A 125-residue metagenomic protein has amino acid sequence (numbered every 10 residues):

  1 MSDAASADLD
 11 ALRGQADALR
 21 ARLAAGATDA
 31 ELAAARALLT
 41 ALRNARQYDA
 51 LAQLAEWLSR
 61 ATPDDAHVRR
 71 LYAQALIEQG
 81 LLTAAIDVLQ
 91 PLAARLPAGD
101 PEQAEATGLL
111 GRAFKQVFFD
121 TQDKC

Functional and structural regions predicted by a protein language model:
M1-D10, G14-D17, G26-T40, T62-E78 (+1 more regions): Amphipathic alpha-helical repeat scaffolds of TPR domains
A41-A45: Short, charge-rich amphipathic interface segments used for partner binding and complex assembly
E56, R60, Q90-P97: Amphipathic alpha-helical segments of tetratricopeptide repeats
